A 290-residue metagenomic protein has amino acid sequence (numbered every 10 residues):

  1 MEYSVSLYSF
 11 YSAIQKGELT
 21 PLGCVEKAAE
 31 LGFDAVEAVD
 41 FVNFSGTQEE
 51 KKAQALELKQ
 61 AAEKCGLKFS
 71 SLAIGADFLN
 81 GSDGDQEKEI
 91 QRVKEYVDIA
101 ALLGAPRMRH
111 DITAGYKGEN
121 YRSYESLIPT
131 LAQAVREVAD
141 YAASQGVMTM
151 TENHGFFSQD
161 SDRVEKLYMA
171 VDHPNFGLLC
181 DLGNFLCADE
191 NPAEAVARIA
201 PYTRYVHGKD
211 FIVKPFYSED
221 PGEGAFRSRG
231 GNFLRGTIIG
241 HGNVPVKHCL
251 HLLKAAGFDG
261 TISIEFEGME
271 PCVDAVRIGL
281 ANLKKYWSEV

Functional and structural regions predicted by a protein language model:
M1-G17: Boundary/entry segment of secreted carbohydrate-active catalytic domains
V5, A28, V36, A62 (+7 more regions): Conserved, mostly hydrophobic/aromatic
S12-E18, V39-Q54, D77-Q86, G115-N120 (+5 more regions): Acidic-and-aromatic substrate-binding clefts and catalytic sites of carbohydrate-active enzymes
K16-A28, E87-D98, A188-V196, V246-C249: Short, acidic/polar
T20-F41, G104: Catalytic domains of carbohydrate-active enzymes, especially glycoside hydrolases
A35-V36, L72, A132-N243, K284: Acidic/histidine-rich catalytic cores of soluble enzymes
L56, Q60-K68, L79-L178, C187: Active-site acidic/histidine proton-transfer and metal-coordination neighborhood in alpha/beta enzyme cores
V273-V290: C-terminal helical cap(s) of enzyme catalytic domains, especially alpha/beta-barrels
